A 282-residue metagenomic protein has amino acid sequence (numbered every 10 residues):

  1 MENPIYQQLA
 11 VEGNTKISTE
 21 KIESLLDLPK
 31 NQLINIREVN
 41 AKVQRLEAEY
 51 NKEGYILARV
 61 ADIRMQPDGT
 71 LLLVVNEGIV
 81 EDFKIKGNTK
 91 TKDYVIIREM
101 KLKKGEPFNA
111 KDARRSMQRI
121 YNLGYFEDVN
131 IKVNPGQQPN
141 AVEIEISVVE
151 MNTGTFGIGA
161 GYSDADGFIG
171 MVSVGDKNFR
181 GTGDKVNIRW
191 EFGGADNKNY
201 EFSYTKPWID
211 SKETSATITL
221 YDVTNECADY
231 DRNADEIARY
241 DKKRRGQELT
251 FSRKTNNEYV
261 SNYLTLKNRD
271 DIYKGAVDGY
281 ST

Functional and structural regions predicted by a protein language model:
M1-R37, A61-A113, N134-G170, K177 (+2 more regions): Periplasmic POTRA and POTRA-like interaction domains that precede and scaffold membrane channels/assemblies
E38-A58, D112-E127: Amphipathic, non-transmembrane alpha-helical segments in extracytoplasmic/periplasmic proteins
R45, Q66-D68, V174, Y240: Bulky hydrophobic/aromatic packing residues
E49, E99, T250, K254: Mid-sequence acidic-hydrophobic segments that form the walls of catalytic/ligand-binding cavities or oligomerization
K90, N109-T282: Gram-negative/organellar outer-membrane beta-barrel architecture
